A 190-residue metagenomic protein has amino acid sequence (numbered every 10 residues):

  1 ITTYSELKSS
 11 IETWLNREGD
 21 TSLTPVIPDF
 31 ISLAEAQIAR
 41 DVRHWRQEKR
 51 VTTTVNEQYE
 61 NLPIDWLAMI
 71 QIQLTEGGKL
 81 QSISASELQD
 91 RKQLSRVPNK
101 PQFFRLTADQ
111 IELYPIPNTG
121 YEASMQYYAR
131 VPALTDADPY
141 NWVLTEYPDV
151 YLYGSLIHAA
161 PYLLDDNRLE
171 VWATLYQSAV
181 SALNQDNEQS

Functional and structural regions predicted by a protein language model:
I1-S190: Glycine-enriched, solvent-exposed interface loops adjoining structured elements
